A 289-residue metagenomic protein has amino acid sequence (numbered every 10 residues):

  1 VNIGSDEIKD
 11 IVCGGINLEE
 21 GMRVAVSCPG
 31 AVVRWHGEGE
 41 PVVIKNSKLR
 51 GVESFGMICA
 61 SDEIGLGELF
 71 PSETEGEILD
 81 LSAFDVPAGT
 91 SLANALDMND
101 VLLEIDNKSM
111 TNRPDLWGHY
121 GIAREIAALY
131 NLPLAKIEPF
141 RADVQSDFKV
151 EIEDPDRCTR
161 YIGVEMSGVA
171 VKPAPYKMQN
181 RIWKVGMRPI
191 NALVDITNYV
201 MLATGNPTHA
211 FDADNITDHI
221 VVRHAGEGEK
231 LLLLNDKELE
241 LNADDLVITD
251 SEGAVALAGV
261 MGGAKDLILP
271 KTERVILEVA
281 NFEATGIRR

Functional and structural regions predicted by a protein language model:
V1-F140, I276: Phosphate-backbone binding interfaces of nucleic-acid-interacting proteins
V1-V12, T197-K265: Conserved mixed alpha/beta core segments that line enzyme active sites in large multi-domain catalysts
K9-D10, R23-A25, F55-M57, L102-L103 (+9 more regions): Structural motif
G15-R23, T111-N131, G186-A210, E252-T272: Conserved phosphate/anionic-ligand binding catalytic regions in large, soluble enzymes, centered on
I16-E19, R50-G51, N94-M98, A127 (+5 more regions): Solvent-exposed alpha-helices and their adjacent loops that cap or buttress functional pockets in soluble metabolic
W35-V42, L69-S72, L116-Y120, Q145-F148 (+7 more regions): Short acidic, glycine/serine/threonine-rich loops at helix termini
D62-E63, P71, D80-A83, V171-K172 (+1 more regions): Conserved catalytic alpha/beta cores of large enzymes that bind or transform nucleotide phosphates and polynucleotides
Y130, L134-E229: Glycine/proline-enriched, intrinsically flexible loops and inter-domain linkers
